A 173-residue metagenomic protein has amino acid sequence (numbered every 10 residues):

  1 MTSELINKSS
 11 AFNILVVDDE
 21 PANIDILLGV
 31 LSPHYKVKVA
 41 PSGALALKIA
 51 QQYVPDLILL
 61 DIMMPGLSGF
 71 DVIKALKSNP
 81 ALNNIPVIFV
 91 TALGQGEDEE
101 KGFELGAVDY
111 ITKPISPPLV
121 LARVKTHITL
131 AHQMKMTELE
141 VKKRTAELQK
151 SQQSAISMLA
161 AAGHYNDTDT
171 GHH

Functional and structural regions predicted by a protein language model:
M1-L15: Non-catalytic signal-transmission and effector/linker regions of two-component phosphorelay proteins
D25, Q52, D71, N83 (+1 more regions): Alpha4 helix (beta4-alpha4-beta5 surface) of REC/receiver domains from two-component response regulators
V39-K48, G69: Helix N-cap/capping motif at the beta->alpha junctions
K48, F70-N83: Short amphipathic alpha-helix used as the core "switch/output" element in two-component signaling
M64: Receiver (REC) domain active-site loop signature in two-component systems and cognate sites in sensor histidine kinases
E97, I111-V124, I128: C-terminal output helix
A122, T129-S157, A161, Y165-T168 (+1 more regions): Amphipathic alpha-helical coiled-coil "transmission" helices that mediate dimerization and conformational coupling
